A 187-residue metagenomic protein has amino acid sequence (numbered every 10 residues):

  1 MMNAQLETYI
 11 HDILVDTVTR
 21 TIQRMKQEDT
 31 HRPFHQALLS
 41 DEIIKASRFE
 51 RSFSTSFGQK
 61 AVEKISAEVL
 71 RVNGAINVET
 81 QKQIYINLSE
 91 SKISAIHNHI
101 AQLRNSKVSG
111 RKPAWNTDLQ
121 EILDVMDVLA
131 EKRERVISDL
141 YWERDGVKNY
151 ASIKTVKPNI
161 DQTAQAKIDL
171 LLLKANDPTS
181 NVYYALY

Functional and structural regions predicted by a protein language model:
M1-L88: Nuclease-adjacent, charged terminal/linker segments that flank catalytic cores
I65, E90-K92, Q162-A164: A short acidic (Asp/Glu
L70, S138-K157: Conserved catalytic cores of phosphodiester-cleaving nucleases, focusing on short active-site segments
K82-D145: Active-site metal-binding core of divalent-cation-utilizing nuclease and nuclease-like domains
N149-Y150, A175-Y187: Nucleic-acid nuclease catalytic cores
S152, K157-I168: Active-site-adjacent loop/helix micro-motif of nuclease/hydrolase catalytic cores
